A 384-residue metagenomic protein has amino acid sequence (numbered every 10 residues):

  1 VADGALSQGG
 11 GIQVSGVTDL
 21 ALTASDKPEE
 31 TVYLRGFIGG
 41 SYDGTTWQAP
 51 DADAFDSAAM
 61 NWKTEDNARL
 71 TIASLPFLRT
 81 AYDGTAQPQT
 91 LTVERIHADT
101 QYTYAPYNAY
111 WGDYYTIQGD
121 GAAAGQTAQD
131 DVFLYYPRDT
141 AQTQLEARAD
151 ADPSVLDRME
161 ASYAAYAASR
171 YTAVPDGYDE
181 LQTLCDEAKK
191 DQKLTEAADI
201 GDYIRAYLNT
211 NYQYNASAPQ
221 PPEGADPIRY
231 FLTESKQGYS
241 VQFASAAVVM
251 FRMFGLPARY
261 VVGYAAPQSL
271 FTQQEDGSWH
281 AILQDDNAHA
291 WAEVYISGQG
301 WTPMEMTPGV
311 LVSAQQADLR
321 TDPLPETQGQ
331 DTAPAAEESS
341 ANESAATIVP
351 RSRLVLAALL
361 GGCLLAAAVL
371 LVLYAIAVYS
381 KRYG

Functional and structural regions predicted by a protein language model:
V1-G384: Helix-boundary/low-complexity linker signature
